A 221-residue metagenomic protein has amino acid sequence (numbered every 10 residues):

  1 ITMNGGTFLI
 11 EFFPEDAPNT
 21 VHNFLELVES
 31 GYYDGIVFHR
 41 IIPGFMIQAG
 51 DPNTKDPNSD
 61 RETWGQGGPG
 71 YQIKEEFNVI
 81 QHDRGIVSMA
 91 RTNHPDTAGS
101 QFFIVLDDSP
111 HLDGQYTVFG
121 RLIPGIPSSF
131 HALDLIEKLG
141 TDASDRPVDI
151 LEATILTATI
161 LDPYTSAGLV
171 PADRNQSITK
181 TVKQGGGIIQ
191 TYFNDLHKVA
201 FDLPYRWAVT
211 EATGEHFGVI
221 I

Functional and structural regions predicted by a protein language model:
I1-G185: Cyclophilin-like peptidyl-prolyl cis-trans isomerases
L156, Y164-I221: N-terminal targeting sequences that direct proteins away from the cytosol to non-cytosolic compartments
